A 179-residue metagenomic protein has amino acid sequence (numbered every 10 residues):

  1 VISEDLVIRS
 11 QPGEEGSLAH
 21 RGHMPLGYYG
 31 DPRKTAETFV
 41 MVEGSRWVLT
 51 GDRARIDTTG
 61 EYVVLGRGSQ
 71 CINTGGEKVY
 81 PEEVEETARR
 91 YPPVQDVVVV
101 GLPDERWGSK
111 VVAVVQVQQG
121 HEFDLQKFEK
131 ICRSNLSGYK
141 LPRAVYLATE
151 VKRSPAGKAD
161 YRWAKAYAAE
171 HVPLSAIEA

Functional and structural regions predicted by a protein language model:
I2-S3, R21: Short beta-strand-to-turn element immediately C-terminal to the catalytic PLP-Schiff-base lysine in fold type I
I8-E14, L26-D31, I56: Active-site glycine/GP-rich loop and adjacent strand/helix microenvironment that borders small-molecule binding pockets
E14-G16, R143: Structural beta-strand/beta-sheet cores of well-ordered domains, especially the beta-sheet scaffolds that support
A19-G22, L26-G27, E37-M41, R46 (+4 more regions): AMP-binding/adenylate-forming catalytic core of the ANL superfamily
V145-A148: General small-molecule cofactor/ligand-binding pocket signal
A166-A179: Acidic/polar alpha-helix N-cap and adjacent early helical turns within long charge-rich amphipathic helices/linkers
